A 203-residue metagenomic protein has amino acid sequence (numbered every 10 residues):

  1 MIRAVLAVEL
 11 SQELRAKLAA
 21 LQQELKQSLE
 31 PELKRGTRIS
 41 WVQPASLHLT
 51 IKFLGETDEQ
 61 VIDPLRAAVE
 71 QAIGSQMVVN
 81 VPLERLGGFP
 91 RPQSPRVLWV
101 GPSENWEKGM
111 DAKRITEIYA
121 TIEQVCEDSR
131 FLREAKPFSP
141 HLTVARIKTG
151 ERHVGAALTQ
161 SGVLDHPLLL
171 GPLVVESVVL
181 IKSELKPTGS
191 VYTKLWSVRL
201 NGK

Functional and structural regions predicted by a protein language model:
M1-K203: Histidine-dependent nucleotide/RNA phosphoesterase domain, centered on the 2H-phosphoesterase fold with its duplicated
